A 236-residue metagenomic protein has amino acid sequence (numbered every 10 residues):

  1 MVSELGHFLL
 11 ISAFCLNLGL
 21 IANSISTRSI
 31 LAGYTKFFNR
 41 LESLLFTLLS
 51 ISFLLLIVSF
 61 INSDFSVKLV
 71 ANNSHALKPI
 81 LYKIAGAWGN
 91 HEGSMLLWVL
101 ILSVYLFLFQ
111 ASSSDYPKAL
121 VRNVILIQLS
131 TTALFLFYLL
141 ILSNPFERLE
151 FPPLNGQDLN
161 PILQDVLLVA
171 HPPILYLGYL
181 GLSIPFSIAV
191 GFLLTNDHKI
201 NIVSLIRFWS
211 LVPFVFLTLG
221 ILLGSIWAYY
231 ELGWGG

Functional and structural regions predicted by a protein language model:
M1-L16, G33-T47, I80-I101, A119-I127 (+2 more regions): Membrane-entry segments of alpha-helical transmembrane domains in multi-pass membrane proteins
M1-L9, Y34-T35, V58-E92, N144-P172 (+1 more regions): Membrane-interface interhelical loops and short amphipathic "cap" helices that link adjacent transmembrane segments
L9-L31, S43-F53, K78-Y82, W98-S114 (+1 more regions): Central hydrophobic cores of alpha-helical transmembrane segments in multi-pass inner-membrane proteins across all
G19-A32, L149-P153, L180-V203, I226-G233: Conserved, charged catalytic cores of large soluble enzymes
L44-I61, F216-S225: A generic, lipid-embedded transmembrane alpha helix
S52, L96-S103, T132, L136 (+1 more regions): Hydrophobic alpha-helical transmembrane segments of multi-pass integral membrane proteins
F107-Q110, L136-L139, L223-S225: Hydrophobic alpha-helical transmembrane segments and adjacent interfacial helices in integral membrane proteins
S113, P117-F151, S183-L219: Carboxylate/His-rich catalytic cores and anion/metal-binding grooves
